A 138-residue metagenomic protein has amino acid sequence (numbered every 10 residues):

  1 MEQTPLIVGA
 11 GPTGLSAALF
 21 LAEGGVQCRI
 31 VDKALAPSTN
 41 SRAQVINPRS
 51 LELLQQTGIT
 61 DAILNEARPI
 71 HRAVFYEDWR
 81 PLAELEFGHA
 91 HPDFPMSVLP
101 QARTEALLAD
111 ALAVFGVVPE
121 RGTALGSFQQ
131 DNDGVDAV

Functional and structural regions predicted by a protein language model:
E2, A10, A109, V114 (+1 more regions): C-terminal basic regulatory modules in eukaryotic proteins
E2-I30, L35: N-terminal Rossmann-like FAD-binding beta1-loop-alpha1 element of flavoenzymes
E23-G25, V114, E120, N132: Short, well-ordered coil/turn elements that cap or connect secondary structure elements
Q27-R29, T60, V118: Residue-level detector of anion-binding/catalytic polar loops
T39-F115, G126-Q129: Active-site-adjacent segment of FAD-dependent monooxygenases/related oxidoreductases
V74, D136-V138: Residue-level detector of beta-strand face positions
R121-D136: A conserved short coil-to-beta-strand element within the FAD-binding core of flavoproteins
